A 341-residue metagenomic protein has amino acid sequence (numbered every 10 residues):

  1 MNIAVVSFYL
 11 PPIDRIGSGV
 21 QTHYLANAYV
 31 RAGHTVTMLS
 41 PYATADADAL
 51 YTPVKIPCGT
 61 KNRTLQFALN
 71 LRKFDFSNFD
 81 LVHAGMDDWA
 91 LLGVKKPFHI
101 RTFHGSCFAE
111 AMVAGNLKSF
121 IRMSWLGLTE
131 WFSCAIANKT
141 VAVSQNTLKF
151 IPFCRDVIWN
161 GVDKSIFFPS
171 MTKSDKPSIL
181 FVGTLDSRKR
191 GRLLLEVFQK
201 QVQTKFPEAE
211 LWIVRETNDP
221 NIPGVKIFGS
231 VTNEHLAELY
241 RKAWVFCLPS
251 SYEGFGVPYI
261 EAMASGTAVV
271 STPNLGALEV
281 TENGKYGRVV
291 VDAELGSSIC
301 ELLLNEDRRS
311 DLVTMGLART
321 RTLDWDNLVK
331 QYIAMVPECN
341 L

Functional and structural regions predicted by a protein language model:
I3, L81-H83, G93-V113, V141: Active-site proximal beta-strand in glycosyltransferases
S119-T140: Membrane-proximal helix-turn-helix segments that form the acceptor-binding/catalytic region of lipid-linked
N146, G161: Carbohydrate-associated surface elements
M171-K189, L194-Q199, V290: Conserved donor-binding/catalytic core segment of Leloir-type glycosyltransferases
S230, N283-E294, E301-D307: Conserved acidic donor-binding segment of nucleotide-sugar-dependent glycosyltransferases
V231, E238-A243: Short alpha-helical donor nucleotide-sugar binding micro-motif in glycosyltransferases
S251: Aromatic "clamp/platform" in nucleotide-sugar-dependent glycosyltransferases that forms part of the donor/acceptor
A268-S271: Short hydrophobic beta-strand element within catalytic cores of glycosyltransferases and related nucleotide-activated
